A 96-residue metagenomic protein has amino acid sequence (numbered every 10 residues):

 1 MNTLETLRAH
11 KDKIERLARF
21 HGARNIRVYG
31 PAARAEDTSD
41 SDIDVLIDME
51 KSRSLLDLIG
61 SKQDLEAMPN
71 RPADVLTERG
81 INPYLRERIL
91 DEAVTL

Functional and structural regions predicted by a protein language model:
M1-N25, A33-S39, E50-L96: Catalytic core of pol beta-like nucleotidyltransferases
V28: Conserved histidines in hydrophobic membrane contexts and catalytic metal-binding motifs
S41-I43: Change "...and in nucleic-acid phosphodiester-cleaving endonucleases..." to "...and in nucleic-acid processing enzymes
I47: Structural signature of FAD isoalloxazine-binding scaffolds in flavoprotein oxidoreductases
